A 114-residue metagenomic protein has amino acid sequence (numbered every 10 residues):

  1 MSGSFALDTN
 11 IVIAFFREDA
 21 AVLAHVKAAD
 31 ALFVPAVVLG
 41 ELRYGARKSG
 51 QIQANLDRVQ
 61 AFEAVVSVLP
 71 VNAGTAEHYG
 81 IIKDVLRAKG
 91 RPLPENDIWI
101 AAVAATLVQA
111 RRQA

Functional and structural regions predicted by a protein language model:
M1-G40, Y44-E63, A88: Short, well-structured N-terminal submotif of metal-dependent ribonuclease cores
G3, V66-A114: Active-site neighborhoods of divalent-metal-dependent phosphate/nucleic-acid chemistry enzymes
